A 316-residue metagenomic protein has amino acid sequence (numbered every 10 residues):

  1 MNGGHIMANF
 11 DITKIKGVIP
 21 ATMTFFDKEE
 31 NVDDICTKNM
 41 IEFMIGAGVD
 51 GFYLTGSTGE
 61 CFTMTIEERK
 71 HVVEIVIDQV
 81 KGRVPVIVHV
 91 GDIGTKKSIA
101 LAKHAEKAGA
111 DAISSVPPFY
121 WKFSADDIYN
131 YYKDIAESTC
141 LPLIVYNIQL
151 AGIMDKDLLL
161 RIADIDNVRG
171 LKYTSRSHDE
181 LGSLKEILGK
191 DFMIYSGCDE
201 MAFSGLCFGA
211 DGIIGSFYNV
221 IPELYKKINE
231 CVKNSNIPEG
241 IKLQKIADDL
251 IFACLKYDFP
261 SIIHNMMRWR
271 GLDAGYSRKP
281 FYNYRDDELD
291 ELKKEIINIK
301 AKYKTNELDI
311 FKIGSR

Functional and structural regions predicted by a protein language model:
M1-I6: Short, Lys/Arg-enriched N-terminal segments with co-localized hydrophobic residues within the first ~10-30 amino acids
A8, K14-T24, F43, A47-V49 (+2 more regions): C-terminal alpha-helical cap/extension of soluble enzyme domains
A8-I153: Active-site beta->alpha loop and helix N-cap motifs at the rims of alpha/beta catalytic domains
T37, R69, V73, S98 (+5 more regions): A general structural signal for well-ordered alpha-helical segments in protein cores
A47, H71, I75-V80, H104-A108 (+8 more regions): Alpha-helical structural signal in soluble globular domains
T63-M64, S98, S124-A125, D155 (+4 more regions): Short Asp/Glu-rich motifs
R83-V84, P142, R169, D191 (+1 more regions): Secondary-structure boundary/capping positions in well-ordered alpha/beta enzyme cores
S138, Q149-L255: Catalytic alpha/beta core domains of metabolic enzymes, predominantly
